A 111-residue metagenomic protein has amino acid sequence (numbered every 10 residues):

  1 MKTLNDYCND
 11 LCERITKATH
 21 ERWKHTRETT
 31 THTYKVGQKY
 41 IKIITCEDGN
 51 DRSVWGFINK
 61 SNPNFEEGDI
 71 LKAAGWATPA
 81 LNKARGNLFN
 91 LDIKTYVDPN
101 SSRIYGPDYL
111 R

Functional and structural regions predicted by a protein language model:
M1, C8, C12, Q38-Y40 (+5 more regions): Intrinsically disordered, low-complexity regions
M1-V36: Negatively charged, low-complexity tracts enriched in Asp/Glu with abundant Ser/Thr
T16, R27, T33-Y34, N82 (+3 more regions): Short linear sequence motifs
T26-E67, L71: Amphipathic, interaction-prone secondary-structure segments
E67-V97: A short, surface-exposed interaction/processing loop segment used at functional sites
D92-R111: C-terminal partner/receptor-binding element of secreted or periplasmic proteins
